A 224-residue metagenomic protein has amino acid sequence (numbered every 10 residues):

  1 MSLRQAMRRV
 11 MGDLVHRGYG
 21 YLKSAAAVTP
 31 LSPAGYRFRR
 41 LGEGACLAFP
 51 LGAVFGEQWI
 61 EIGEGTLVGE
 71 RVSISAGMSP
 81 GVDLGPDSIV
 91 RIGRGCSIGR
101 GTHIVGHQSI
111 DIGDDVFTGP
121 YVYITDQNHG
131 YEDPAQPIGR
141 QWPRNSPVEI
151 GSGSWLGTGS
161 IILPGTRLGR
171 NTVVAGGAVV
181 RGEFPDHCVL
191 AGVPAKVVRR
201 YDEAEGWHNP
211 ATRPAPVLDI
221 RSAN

Functional and structural regions predicted by a protein language model:
M1-T125, G151-G153, S160, R170 (+2 more regions): Domain-scale signature associated with acetyltransferase and cell-envelope carbohydrate enzymes
G106, P164, G182: Conserved coupling/switch loop of ABC ATPases
G113-A135, R140-Q141, N145: Histidine/lysine/aspartate-rich catalytic loop segments that bind and position anionic ligands
N128-H129, A135-Q136, T166, F184 (+1 more regions): Conserved catalytic-core motifs of eukaryotic protein kinase domains, centered on the activation segment
W155, G169, V173-A175, V179 (+1 more regions): A generic "structured core" feature
V179-R181, V189, V197: Conserved hydrophobic/aromatic beta-strand scaffold that supports enzyme active sites
